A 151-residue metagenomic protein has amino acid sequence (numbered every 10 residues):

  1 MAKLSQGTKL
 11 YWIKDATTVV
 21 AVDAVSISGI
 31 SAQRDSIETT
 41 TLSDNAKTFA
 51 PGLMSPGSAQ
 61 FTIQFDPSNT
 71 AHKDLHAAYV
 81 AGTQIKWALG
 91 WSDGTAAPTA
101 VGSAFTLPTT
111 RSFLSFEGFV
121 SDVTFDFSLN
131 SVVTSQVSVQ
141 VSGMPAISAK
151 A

Functional and structural regions predicted by a protein language model:
M1-P67, E117-V133, P145: Solvent-exposed edge beta-strands and adjacent loop segments that serve as assembly or binding interfaces
A46-F116, G143-A151: Extracellular/virion structural assembly segments
